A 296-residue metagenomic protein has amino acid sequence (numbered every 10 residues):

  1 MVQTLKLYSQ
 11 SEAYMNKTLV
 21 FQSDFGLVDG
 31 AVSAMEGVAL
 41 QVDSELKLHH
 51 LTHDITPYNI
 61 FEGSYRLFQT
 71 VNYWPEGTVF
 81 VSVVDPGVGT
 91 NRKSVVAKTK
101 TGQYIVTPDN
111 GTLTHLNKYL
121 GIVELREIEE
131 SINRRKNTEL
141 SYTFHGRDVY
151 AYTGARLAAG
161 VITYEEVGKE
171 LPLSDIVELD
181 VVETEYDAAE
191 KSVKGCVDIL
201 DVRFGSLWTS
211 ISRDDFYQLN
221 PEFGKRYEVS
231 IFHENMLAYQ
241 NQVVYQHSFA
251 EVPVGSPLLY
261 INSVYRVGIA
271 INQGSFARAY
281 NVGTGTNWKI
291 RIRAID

Functional and structural regions predicted by a protein language model:
M1-A13: N-terminal amphipathic/basic-hydrophobic helices that include classical n-h-c signal peptides and signal-anchor
N16-D54: N-terminal glycine-rich anion-binding loop in soluble enzyme alpha/beta folds
T18, G30, V42-L48, E62 (+2 more regions): Active-site histidine-anchored catalytic micro-motif
D24, T153, N272: A residue-level signal for conserved active-site and pocket-lining positions in enzyme catalytic cores
V42-E45, T70-W74, Y119, R156-Y164 (+1 more regions): Change "in soluble alpha/beta enzymes" to "in soluble alpha/beta proteins
H50-T70: N-terminal beta-loop-helix "entrance" segment that forms/cooperates in small-molecule cofactor or anionic ligand
T138-F223: Anionic-ligand-binding alpha/beta catalytic cores of soluble enzymes and soluble regulatory domains that recognize
L207-N281: A conserved acidic, glycine/proline-rich C-terminal tail/linker
